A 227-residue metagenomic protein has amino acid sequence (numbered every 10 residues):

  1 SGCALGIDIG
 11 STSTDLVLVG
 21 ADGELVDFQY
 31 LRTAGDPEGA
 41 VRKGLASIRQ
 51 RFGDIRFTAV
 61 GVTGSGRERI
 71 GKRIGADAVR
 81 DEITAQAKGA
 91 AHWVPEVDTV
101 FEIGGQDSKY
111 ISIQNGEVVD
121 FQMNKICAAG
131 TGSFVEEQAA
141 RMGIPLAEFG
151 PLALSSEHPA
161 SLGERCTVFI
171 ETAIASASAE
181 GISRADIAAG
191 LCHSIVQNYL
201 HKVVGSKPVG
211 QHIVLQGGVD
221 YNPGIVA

Functional and structural regions predicted by a protein language model:
S1, K43, R67-G104, K109-D120 (+2 more regions): Conserved phosphate-binding catalytic cores of ATP/NTP-utilizing and phosphoryl-transfer enzymes
S1-D81, A227: N-terminal glycine/serine-rich phosphate-binding loop of ATP-dependent small-molecule kinases, especially carbohydrate
D8-T12, G64-S65, I103-D107, G217-V219: A short acidic Gly-Thr/Ser loop motif
V17-V19, G71-G75, Y110-G116, Q122-N124 (+4 more regions): Short acidic, glycine/serine/threonine-rich loops at helix termini
P37, N115-H158: Glycine-rich phosphate-binding loop plus the immediately following alpha-helix
S65-G66, P208-A227: Glycine-rich phosphate-binding loops at beta-strand->alpha-helix junctions
I170-H201: Adenine-nucleotide phosphate-binding core of ATP-dependent small-molecule kinases
